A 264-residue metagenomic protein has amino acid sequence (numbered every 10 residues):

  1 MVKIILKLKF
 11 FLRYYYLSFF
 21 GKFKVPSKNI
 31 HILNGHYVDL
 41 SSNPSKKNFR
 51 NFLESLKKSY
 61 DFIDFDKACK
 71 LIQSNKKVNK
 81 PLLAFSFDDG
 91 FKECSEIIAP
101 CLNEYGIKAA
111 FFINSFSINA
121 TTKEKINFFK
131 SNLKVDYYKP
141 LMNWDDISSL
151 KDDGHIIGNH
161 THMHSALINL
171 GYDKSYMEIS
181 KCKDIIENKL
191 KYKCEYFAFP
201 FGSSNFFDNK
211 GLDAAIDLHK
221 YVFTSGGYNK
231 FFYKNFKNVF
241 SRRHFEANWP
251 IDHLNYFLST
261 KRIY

Functional and structural regions predicted by a protein language model:
M1-S86, K92-E93, N169-Y264: C-terminal active-site subregion of NodB/CE4 polysaccharide deacetylases
S86-F87, G158: Generic enzyme active-site microenvironment
D89, V135-L141, N205-F206: Active-site glycine- and acidic-residue-rich loops that bind and position anionic ligands or nucleotide-like cofactors
I97-S115: A short alpha/beta connector and helix-capping loop motif
N103-K108, D153-I157, I216-Y221: Glycine-enriched alpha-helix->loop->beta-strand junction motifs that scaffold or abut catalytic
A120-Y138: Aromatic- and acidic-residue-enriched segments that line the glycan-binding/catalytic groove of carbohydrate-active
N132-P140, H219-G226: Acidic, His- and aromatic-enriched active-site or binding-groove loops in soluble protein domains that engage sugars
M142-I147, K151-K174: Histidine/lysine/aspartate-rich catalytic loop segments that bind and position anionic ligands
